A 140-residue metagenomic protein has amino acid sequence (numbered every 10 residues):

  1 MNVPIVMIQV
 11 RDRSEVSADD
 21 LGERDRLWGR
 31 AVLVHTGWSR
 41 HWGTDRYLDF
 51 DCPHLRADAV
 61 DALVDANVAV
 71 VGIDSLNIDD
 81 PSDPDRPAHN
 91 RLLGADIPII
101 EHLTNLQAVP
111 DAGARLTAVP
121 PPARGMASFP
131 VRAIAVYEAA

Functional and structural regions predicted by a protein language model:
M1-A140: Active-/binding-site microenvironments in catalytic and ligand-binding cores
